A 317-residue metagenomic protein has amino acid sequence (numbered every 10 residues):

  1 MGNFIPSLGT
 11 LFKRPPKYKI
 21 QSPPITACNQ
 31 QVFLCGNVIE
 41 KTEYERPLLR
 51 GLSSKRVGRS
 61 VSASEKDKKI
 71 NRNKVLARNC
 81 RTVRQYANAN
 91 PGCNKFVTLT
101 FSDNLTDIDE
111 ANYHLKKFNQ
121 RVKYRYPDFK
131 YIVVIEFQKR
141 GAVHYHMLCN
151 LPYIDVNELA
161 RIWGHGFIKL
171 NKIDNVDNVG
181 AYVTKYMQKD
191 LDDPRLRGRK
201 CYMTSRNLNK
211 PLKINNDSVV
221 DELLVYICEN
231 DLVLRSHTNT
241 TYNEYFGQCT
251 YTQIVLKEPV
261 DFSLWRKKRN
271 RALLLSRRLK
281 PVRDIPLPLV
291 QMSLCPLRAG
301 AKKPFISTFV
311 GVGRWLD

Functional and structural regions predicted by a protein language model:
M1-G141, L151-D317: Right-hand nucleic-acid polymerase module
